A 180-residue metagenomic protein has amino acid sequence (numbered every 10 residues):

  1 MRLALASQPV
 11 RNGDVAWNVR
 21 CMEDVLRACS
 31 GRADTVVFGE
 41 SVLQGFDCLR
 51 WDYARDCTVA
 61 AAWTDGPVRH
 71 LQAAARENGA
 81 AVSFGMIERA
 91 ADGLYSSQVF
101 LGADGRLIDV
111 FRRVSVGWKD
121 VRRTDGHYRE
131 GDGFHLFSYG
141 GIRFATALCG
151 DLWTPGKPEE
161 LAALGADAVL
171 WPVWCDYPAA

Functional and structural regions predicted by a protein language model:
M1-L5: Extreme N-terminal starter segment of soluble prokaryotic enzymes
A6, S83, L170-W174: Short beta-strands and strand-loop turn motifs
S7-G13: Short polar catalytic/cofactor-binding loops
G13, F46, V116-K119: Conserved protein kinase catalytic core
V15, D24-A103, V110, D176-A180: Cys-nucleophile CN-hydrolase/nitrilase-fold catalytic domain and related Cys-dependent amidase chemistry that acts on
W17, W63-G66, Y128-R129, W153: Short secondary-structure boundary/capping elements
W17-L26, T154-E159: Short, acidic/polar
R89-P172, D176-A180: Active-site catalytic loop in hydrolytic enzyme cores
